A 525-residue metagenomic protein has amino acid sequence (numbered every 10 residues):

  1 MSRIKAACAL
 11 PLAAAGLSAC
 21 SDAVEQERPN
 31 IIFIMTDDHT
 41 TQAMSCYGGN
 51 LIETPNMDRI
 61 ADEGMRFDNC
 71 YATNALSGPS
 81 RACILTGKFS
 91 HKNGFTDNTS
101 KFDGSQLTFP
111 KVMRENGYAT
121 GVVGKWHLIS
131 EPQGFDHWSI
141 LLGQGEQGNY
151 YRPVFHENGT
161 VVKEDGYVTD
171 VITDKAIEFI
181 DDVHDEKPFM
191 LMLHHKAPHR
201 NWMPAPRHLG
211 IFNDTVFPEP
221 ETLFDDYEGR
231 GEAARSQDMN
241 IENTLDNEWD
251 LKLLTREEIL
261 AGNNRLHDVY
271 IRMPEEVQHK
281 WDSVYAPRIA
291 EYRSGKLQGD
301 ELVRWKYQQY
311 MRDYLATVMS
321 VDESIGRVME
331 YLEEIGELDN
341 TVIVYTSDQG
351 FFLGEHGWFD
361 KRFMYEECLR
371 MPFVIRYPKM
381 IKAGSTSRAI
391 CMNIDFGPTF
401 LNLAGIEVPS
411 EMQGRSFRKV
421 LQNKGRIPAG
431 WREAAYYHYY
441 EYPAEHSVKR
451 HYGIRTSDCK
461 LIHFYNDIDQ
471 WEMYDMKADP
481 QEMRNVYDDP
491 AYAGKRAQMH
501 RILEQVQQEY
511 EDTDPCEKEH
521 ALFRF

Functional and structural regions predicted by a protein language model:
S2-R3, A7, A13-Y465, D469-W471 (+2 more regions): Formylglycine-dependent sulfatase
Y474: Short, well-ordered alpha-helical segments that carry or flank key catalytic/ligand-binding motifs at enzyme/regulatory
K477: Residues forming the ATP-binding cleft of Hanks-type serine/threonine protein kinase domains
